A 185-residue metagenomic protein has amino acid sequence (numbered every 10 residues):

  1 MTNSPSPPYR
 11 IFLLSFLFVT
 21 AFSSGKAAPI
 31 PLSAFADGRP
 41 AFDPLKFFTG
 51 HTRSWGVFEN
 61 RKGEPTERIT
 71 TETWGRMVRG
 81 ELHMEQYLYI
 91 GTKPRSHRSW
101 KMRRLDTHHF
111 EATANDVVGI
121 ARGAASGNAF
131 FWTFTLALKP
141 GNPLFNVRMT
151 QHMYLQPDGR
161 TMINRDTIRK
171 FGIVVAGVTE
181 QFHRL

Functional and structural regions predicted by a protein language model:
T2-E64, L185: Amphipathic/hydrophobic helical signal segments and adjacent flexible N-terminal regions that mediate secretion
S33-D37, I69, N115-V118, V147: A short, amphipathic edge element
P44-G50, G80, L155-R160: Edge/loop elements at the starts and ends of beta-strands within beta-rich repeat scaffolds
S54, M84-Q86, W132, Q151 (+2 more regions): Polar/charged side chains located within well-ordered beta-strands of beta-rich proteins
W55, E59-P140: Central antiparallel beta-sheet cores of small beta-barrel/beta-sandwich binding domains
P65-T71, L144-T150, V174-A176: Amphipathic hydrophobic-ligand
A129-G141, R148-Y154, R160-R165: Surface-exposed interaction patches
H152, Q156-L185: Glycine-rich, aromatic-bearing surface loops/beta-hairpins
